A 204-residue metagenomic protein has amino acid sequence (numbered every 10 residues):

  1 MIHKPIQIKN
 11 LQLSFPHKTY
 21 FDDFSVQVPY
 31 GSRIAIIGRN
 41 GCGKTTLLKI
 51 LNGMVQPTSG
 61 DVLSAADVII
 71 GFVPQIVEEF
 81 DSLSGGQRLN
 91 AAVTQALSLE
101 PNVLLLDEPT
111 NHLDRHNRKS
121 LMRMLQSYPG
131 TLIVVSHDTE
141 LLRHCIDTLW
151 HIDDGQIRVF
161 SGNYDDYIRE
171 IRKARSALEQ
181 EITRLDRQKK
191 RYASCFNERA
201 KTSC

Functional and structural regions predicted by a protein language model:
M1, S203-C204: Accessible peptide chain termini
M1-T183: ABC ATP-binding cassette signature C-motif
I171-S203: C-terminal boundary and immediately downstream tail of ABC-type ATPase nucleotide-binding domains
